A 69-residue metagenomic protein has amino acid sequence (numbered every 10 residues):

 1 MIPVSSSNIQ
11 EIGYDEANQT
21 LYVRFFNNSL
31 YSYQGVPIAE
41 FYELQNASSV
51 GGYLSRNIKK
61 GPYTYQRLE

Functional and structural regions predicted by a protein language model:
I2-E69: Acidic/histidine-enriched, beta-strand-rich ligand/metal-binding domains
